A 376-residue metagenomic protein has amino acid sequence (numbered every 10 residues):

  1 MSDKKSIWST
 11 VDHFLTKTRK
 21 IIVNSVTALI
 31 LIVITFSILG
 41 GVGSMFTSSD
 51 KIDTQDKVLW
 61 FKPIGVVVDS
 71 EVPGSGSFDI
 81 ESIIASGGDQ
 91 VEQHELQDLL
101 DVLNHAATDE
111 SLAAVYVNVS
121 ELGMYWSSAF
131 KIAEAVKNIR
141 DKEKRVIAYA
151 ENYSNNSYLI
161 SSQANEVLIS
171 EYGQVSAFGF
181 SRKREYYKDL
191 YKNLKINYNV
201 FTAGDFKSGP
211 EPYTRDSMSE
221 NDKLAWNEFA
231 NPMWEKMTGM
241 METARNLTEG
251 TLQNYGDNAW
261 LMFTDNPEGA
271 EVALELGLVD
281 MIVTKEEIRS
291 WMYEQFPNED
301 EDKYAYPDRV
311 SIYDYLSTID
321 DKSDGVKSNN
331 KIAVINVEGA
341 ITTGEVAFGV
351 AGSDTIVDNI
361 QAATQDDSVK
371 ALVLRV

Functional and structural regions predicted by a protein language model:
S2-M262, Y293-V376: Small-residue-centered hinge/linker elements
L168-I169, V279-K285: Short acidic-hydrophobic, aromatic-tinged amphipathic segments that line or gate anion-handling sites
D265-E268: Extended, domain-scale alpha-helical bundle/helix-rich regions
